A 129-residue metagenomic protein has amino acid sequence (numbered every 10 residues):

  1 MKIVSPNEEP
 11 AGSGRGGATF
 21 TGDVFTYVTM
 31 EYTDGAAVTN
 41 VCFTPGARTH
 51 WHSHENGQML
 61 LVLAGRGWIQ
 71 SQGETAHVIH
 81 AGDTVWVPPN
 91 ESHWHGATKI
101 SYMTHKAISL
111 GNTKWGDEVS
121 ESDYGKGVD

Functional and structural regions predicted by a protein language model:
M1-A36, W115-D129: A short, N-terminal "cap"/entry segment at the start of jelly-roll beta-barrel domains of the cupin/DSBH fold
T39-H54, P89: Conserved short histidine dyad/triad with adjacent acidic residue
T49-W51, I69-Q70, H77, S92-K99: Short beta-strand His + acidic residue motifs that chelate non-heme Fe in jelly-roll/DSBH and cupin folds
N56-G67, Q72-G73: Glycine- and acidic-residue-biased ligand/ion/polar-headgroup-sensing regions
G73-P89: Short acidic-glycine-tyrosine-enriched beta hairpin
W86, I100-E118: A short hydrophobic beta-strand segment most commonly corresponding to one strand of the jelly-roll/cupin
